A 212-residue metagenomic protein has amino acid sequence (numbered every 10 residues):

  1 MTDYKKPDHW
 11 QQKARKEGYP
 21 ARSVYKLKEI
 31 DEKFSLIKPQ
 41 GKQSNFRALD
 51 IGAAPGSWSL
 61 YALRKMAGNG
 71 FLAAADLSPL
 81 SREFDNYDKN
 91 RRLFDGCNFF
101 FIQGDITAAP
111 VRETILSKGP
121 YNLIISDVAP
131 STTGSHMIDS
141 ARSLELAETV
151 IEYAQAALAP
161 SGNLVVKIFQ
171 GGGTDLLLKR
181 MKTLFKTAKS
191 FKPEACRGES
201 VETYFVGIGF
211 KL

Functional and structural regions predicted by a protein language model:
M1-G41: Class I SAM-dependent methyltransferase Rossmann-like catalytic core, especially the SAM/SAH-binding loop
K42-A54: Conserved class I S-adenosyl-L-methionine
P55-G68: Conserved SAM-binding loop of SAM-dependent methyltransferases across substrates and taxa, primarily the Class I
K65-M66, Y153-L158, K167, L184: Conserved helix-to-beta-strand junction in the class I
G70, G162: Glycine-centered, small-residue-biased loops immediately flanking beta-strands in adenine/cofactor-binding cores
A75-L123, S131: S-adenosyl-L-methionine
G104, K118-S161, Q170-D175: Mobile active-site "lid"/loop adjacent to the S-adenosyl-L-methionine
Q170-L212: Class I S-adenosyl-L-methionine
